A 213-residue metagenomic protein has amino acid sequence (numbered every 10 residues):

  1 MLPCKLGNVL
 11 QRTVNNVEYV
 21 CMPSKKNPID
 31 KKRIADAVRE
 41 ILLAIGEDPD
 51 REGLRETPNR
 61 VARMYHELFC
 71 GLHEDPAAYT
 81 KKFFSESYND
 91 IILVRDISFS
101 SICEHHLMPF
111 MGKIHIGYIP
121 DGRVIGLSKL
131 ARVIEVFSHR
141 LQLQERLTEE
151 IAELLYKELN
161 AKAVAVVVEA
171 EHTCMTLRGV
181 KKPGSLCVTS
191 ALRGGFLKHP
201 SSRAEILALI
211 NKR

Functional and structural regions predicted by a protein language model:
L10-R213: A domain-level signal for the structural core that forms small-molecule/cofactor-binding pockets and catalytic centers
